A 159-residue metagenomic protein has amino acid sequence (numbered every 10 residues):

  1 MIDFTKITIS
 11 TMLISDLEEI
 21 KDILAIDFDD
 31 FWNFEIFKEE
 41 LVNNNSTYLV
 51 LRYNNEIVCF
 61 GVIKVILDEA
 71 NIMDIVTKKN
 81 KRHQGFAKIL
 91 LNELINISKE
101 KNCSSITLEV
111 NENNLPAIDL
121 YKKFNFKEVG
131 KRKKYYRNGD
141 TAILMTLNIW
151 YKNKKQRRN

Functional and structural regions predicted by a protein language model:
I2, T11-N80, L91-E93, I97 (+2 more regions): Acetyl-CoA-dependent GNAT
F4, S104, N111-L115, K134-N159: C-terminal "cap" of GNAT-fold acetyltransferases
I9, E109-V110: Conserved SAM-binding loop
D68, E109, K122, K127-I143: Conserved catalytic-core motifs of GNAT/GCN5-like acyltransferases
T77, H83-N96, L115, D119-K123: Conserved acetyl-CoA-binding loop-helix of GNAT-fold acetyltransferases
